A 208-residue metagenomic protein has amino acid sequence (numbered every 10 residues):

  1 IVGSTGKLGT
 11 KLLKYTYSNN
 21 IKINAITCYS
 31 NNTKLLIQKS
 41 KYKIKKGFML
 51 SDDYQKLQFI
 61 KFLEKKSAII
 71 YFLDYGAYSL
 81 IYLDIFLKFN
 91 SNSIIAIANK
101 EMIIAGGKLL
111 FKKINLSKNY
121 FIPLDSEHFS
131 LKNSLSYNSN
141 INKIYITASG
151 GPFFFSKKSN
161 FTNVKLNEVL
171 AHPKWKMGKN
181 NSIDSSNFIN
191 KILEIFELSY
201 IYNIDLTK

Functional and structural regions predicted by a protein language model:
I1-Y42: N-terminal Rossmann-like dinucleotide-binding module
Y42-G47, A68, F89-I94, S117-N119: A short helix->loop->beta-strand "cap" motif at the edges of active sites that frequently abuts
K61-I81: Rossmann-like NAD(P)-binding element
I69, L73-D74, K88-A105: ADP-ribose/adenylate-binding Rossmann-like module
L80-F86, K100-N119: Rossmann-fold NAD(P)-binding glycine/threonine-rich loop
I94, L110-H128, K143-I144: Rossmann-fold dehydrogenase core element
S130, S134-N190: Conserved anion/nucleotide-ligand pocket segment
I183-L193, E197-K208: Substrate-binding/catalytic subdomain of NAD(P)-dependent oxidoreductase enzymes
